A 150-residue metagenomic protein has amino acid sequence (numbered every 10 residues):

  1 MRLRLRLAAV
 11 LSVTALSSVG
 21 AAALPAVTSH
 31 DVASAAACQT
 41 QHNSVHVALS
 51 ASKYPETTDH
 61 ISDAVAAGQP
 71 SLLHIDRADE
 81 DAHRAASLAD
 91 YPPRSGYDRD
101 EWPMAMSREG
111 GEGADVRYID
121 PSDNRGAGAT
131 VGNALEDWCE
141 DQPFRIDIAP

Functional and structural regions predicted by a protein language model:
R2-R99, P103-P150: Nuclease and nuclease-like effector domains acting on nucleic acids or nucleotide cofactors
